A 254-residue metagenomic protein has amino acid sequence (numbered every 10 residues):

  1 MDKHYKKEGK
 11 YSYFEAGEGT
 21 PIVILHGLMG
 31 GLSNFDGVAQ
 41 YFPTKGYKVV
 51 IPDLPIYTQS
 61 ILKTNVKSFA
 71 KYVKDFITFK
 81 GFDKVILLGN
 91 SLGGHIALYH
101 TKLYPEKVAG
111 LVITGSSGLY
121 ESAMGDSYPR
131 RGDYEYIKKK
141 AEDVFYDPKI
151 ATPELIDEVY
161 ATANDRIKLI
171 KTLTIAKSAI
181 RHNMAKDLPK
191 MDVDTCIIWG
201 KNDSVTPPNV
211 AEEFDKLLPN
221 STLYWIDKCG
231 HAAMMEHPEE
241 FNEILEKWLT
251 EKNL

Functional and structural regions predicted by a protein language model:
S12-Q59: Conserved HGGG/HGGXW glycine-rich cap/lid loop of the alpha/beta-hydrolase fold
L25, L54, T114, I226-C229: Alpha/beta-hydrolase
T44, V50-L88, E243: Active-site loop/oxyanion-hole signature of alpha/beta-hydrolase fold enzymes
G89, G93, A97: Gly/Ala-rich beta-loop-alpha elbow adjacent to hydrolase catalytic centers
L98-L103, V108-K139: Flexible "cap/lid" loop of the alpha/beta hydrolase fold
R131-V193: Conserved alpha/beta-hydrolase catalytic His-Asp/Glu region
K177-K216, W225: Conserved serine/cysteine hydrolase catalytic core
C229-P238, N242: Catalytic histidine-centered segment of alpha/beta-hydrolase-like enzymes
